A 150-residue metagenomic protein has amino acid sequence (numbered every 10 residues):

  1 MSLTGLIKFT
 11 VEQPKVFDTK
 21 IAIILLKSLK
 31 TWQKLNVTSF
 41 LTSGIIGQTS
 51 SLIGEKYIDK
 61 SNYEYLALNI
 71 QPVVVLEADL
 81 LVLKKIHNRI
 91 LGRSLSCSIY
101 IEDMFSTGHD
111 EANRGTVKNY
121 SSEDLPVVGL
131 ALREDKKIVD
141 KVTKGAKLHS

Functional and structural regions predicted by a protein language model:
S2-S150: Positively charged, small/polar-rich N-terminal and surface patches that mediate targeting and assembly and bind
